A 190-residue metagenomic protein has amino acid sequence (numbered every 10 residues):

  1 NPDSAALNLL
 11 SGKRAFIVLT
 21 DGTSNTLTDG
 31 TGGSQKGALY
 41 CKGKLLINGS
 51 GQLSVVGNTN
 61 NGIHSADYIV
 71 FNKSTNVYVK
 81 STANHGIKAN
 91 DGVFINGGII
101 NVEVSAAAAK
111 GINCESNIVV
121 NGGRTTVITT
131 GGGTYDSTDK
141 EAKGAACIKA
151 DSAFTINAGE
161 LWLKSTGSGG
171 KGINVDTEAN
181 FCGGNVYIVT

Functional and structural regions predicted by a protein language model:
N1-T190: A composition-driven surface/loop motif
